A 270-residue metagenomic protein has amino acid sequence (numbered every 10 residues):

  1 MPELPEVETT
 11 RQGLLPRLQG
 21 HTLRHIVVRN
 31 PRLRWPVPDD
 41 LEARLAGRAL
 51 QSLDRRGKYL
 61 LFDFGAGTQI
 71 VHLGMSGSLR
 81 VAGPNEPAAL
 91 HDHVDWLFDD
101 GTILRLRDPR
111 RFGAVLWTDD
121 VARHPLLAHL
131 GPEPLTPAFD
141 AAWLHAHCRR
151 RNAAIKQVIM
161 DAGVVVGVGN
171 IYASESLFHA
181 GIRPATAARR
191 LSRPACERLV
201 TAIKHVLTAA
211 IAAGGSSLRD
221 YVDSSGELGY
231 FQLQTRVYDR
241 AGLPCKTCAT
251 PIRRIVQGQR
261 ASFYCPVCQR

Functional and structural regions predicted by a protein language model:
M1-G113, P244, R260-Y264, Q269-R270: A cross-family signal for N-terminal binding/gating loops and helix N-caps that shape access to the active site
M1-L4, P134, A138, S192-V200: Generic detection of long, well-ordered alpha-helical segments
T22-D40, D54, H147-R270: Basic, nucleic-acid-binding surfaces and adjacent catalytic neighborhoods in DNA/RNA-processing proteins
Q69-G167, Y172-H179, A187: Phosphate/anion-contacting hairpin/loop surfaces
